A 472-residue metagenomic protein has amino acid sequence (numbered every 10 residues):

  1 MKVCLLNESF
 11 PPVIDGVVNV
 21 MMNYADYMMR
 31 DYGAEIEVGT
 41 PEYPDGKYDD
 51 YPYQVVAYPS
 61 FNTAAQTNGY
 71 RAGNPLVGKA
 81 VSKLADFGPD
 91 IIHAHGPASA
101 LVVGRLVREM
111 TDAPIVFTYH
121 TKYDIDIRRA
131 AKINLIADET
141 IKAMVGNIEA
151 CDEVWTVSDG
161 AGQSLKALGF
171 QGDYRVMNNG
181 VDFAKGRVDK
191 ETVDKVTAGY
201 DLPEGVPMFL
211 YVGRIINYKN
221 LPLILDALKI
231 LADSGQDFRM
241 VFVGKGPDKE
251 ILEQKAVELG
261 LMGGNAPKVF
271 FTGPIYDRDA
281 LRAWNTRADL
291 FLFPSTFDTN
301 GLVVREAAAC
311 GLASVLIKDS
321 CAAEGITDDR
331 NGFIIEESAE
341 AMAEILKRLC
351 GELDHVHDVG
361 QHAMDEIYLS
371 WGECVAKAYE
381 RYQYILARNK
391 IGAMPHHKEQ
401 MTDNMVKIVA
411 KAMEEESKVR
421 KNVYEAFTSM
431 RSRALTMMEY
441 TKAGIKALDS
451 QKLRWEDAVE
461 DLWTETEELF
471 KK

Functional and structural regions predicted by a protein language model:
M1-D45, G372, A410-A412, E416-K472: N-terminal subdomain of nucleotide-sugar transferases
E42, G160, G180: Carbohydrate-associated surface elements
I148, P274, R282-A288: Short alpha-helical donor nucleotide-sugar binding micro-motif in glycosyltransferases
E253-I275: Nucleotide-activated donor-binding/catalytic signature segment of Leloir-type glycosyltransferases, i.e., the conserved
T296: Aromatic "clamp/platform" in nucleotide-sugar-dependent glycosyltransferases that forms part of the donor/acceptor
A313-I317: Short hydrophobic beta-strand element within catalytic cores of glycosyltransferases and related nucleotide-activated
D328-D329, F333-A339, R348-L353: Conserved acidic donor-binding segment of nucleotide-sugar-dependent glycosyltransferases
H355-L369, E373, E380: A short, well-ordered alpha-helix in the C-terminal region of glycosyltransferases
